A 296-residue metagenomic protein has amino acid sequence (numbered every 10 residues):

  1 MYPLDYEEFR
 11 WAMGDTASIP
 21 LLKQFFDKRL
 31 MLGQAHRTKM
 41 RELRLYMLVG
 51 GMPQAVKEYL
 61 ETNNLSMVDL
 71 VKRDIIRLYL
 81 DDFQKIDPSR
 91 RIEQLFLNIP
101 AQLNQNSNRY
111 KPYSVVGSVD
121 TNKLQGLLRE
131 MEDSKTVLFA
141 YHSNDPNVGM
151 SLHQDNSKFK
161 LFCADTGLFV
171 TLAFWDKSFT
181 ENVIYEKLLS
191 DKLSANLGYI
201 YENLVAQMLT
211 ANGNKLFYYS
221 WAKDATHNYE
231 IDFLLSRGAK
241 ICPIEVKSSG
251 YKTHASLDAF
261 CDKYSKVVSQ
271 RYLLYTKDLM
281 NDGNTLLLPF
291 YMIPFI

Functional and structural regions predicted by a protein language model:
M1-Y2, I244: Hydrophobic residues at beta-strand termini and immediately following loops that shape nucleotide-binding pockets
Y2, E61, S249-G250: Short beta->alpha junction loops/turns
Y2-Q24: Conserved small helical "lid"/interfacial subdomain of P-loop NTPases
E7, Q54, C242: Glycine-centered loop/turn positions within well-structured domains that cap or flank conserved ligand/cofactor-binding
F9, G50, R271: A residue-level signal for conserved active-site and pocket-lining positions in enzyme catalytic cores
T16-Y201, K215, T226: Interdomain hinge/linker elements that couple catalytic modules in large macromolecular machines
E132-I296: A cross-kingdom feature that marks ATP-driven nucleic-acid transaction machinery
